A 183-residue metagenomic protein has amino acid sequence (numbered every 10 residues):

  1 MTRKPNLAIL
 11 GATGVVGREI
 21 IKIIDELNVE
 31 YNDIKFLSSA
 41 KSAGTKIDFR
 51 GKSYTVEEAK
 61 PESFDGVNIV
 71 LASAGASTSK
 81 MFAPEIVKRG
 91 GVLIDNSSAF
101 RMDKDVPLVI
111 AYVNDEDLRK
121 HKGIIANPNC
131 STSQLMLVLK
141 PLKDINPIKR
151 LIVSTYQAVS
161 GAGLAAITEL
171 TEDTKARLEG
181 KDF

Functional and structural regions predicted by a protein language model:
M1-F183: N-terminal Rossmann-like NAD(P) cofactor-binding subdomain of oxidoreductases, focused on the glycine-rich
